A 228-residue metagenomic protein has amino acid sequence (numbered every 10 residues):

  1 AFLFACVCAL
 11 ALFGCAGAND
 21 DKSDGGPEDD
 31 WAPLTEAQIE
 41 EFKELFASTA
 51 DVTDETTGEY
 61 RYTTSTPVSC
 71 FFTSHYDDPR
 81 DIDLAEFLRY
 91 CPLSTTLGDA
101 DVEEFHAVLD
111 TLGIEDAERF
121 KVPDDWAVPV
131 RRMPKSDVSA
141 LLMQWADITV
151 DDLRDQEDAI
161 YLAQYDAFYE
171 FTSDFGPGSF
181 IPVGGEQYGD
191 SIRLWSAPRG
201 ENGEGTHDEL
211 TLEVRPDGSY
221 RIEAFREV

Functional and structural regions predicted by a protein language model:
A1-L3: Bacterial N-terminal signal peptides that target proteins for export
A11-A16: C-terminal motif of bacterial Sec signal peptides marking the signal peptidase cleavage site
D21-V228: Mature, Sec-exported extracytoplasmic domains of Gram-positive
